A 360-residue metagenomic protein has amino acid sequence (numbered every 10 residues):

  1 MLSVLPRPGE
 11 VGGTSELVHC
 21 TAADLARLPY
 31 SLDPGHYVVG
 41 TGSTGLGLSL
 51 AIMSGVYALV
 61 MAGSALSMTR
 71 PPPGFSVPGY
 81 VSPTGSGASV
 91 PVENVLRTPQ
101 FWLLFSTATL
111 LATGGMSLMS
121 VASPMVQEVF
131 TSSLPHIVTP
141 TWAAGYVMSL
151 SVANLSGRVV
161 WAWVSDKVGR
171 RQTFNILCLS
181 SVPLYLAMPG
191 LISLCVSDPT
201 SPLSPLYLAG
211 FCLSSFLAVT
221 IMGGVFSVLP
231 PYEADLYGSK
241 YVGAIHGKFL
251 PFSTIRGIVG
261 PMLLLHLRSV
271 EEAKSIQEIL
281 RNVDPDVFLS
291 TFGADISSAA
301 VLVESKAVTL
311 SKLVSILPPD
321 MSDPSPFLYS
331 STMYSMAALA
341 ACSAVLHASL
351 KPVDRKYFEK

Functional and structural regions predicted by a protein language model:
V4-G55, P202, S269-A340: A membrane-interface helix-boundary motif in multi-pass transporters
C20, R70-S89, Y357-K360: Flexible cytoplasmic inter-helical loops of multi-pass small-molecule transporters
A62-T69, T254, V287-S305, Y334-K360: Multi-pass alpha-helical transporter architecture, strongest for 12-TM Major Facilitator/SLC carriers used
E93-A162, F226, P230, G257-S269: Extracytoplasmic gate region of multi-pass secondary transporters
T109-L110, P199-G224: Hydrophobic core of transmembrane alpha-helices in multi-pass small-molecule transporters, especially MFS/SLC-type
V152, L236-E272: A late C-terminal transmembrane helix in Major Facilitator Superfamily
D166-S181: Cytoplasmic membrane-interface "Motif A"-like loop-to-helix N-cap segments of 12-TM Major Facilitator Superfamily
S180-L203: C-terminal ends and interior cores of transmembrane alpha-helices in multi-pass membrane transporters/permeases
